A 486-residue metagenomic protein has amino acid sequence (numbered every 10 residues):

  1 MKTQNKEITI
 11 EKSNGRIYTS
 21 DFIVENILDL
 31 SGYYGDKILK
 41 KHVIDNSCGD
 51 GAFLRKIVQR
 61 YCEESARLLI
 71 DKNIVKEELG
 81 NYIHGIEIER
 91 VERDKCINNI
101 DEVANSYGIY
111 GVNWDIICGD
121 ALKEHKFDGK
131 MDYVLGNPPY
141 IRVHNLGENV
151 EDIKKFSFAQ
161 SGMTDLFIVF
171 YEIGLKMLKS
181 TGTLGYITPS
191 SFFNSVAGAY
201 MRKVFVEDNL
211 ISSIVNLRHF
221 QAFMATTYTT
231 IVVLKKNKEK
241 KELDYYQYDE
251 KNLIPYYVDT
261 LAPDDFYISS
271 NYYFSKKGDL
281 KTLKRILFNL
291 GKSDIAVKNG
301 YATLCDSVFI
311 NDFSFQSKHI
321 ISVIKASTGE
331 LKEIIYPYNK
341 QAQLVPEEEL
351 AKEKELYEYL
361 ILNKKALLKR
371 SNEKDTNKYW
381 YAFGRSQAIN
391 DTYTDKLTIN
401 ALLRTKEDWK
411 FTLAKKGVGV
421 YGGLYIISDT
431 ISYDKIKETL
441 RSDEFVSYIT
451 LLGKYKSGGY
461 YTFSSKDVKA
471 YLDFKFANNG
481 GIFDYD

Functional and structural regions predicted by a protein language model:
M1-T9: N-terminal, positively charged/glycine-rich alpha-helical extensions of SAM-dependent methyltransferases
I8-G15, V43, G80-H84, K154-S157 (+4 more regions): Glycine- and acidic
K12-S13, I17-N26, S47-R55, I88-R93 (+1 more regions): Signature of N6-adenine DNA methyltransferases within the class I
S13, T19-H125, T188-S191: Conserved S-adenosyl-L-methionine
K41, N81, D132, S212 (+1 more regions): Conserved acidic residues
E78, A225-T229, G419-Y421: Short, solvent-exposed loop/turn segments at the edges of secondary structure
F223, T230-T398, R404, S432 (+3 more regions): C-terminal substrate-recognition regions of SAM-dependent nucleic acid methyltransferases
E407-E438: A short beta-sheet element
